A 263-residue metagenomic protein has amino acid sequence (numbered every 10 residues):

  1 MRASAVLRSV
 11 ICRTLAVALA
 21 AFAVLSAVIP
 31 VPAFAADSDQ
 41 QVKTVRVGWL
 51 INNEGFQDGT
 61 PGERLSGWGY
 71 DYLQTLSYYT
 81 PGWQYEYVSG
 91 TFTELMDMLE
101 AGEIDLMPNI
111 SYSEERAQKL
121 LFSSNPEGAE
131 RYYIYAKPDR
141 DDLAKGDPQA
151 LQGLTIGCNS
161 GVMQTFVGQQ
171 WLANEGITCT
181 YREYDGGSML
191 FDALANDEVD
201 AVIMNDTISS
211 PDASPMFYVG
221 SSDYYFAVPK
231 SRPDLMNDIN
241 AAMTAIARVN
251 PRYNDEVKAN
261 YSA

Functional and structural regions predicted by a protein language model:
M1-V10: N-terminal secretory signal peptides that target proteins for export/translocation
T14-A27: Bacterial N-terminal signal peptides
V24-D39: Sec-dependent signal peptide cleavage junction
A36-Q118, C158, N174-G176, T180-Y184: Extracytoplasmic small-molecule ligand-binding "clamshell" domains of the periplasmic binding protein/Venus flytrap
E54-T60, R116, L143, F166 (+1 more regions): Short, solvent-exposed loop/turn elements at domain surfaces
G67-T80, P138-M163, V219-A263: Extended ligand-binding regions for polar small-molecule ligands
Y70, Q74, E86-A150, D206-S221 (+1 more regions): Acidic, polar ligand-binding/catalytic clefts
A136-P211: Pocket-lining segment of extracytoplasmic ligand-binding domains
